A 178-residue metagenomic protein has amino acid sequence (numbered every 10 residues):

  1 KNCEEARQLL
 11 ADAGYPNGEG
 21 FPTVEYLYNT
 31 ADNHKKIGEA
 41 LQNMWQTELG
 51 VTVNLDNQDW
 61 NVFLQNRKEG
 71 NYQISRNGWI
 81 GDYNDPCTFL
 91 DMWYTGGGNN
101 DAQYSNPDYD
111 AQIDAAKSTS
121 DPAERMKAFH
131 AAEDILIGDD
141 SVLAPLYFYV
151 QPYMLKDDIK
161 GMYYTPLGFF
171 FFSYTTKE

Functional and structural regions predicted by a protein language model:
K1-N43, T47, D108, A131 (+1 more regions): Append "and occasionally in soluble cytosolic enzymes with long acidic Gly/Pro-rich linkers
E19-T23, E48-T52, G70-I74, D139-V142: Loop/turn elements at helix/coil->beta-strand transitions in domains of secreted/extracellular proteins
T23, Q58-D59, I80: Residue-level "edge-of-site" marker
Y28, T52-D59: Short beta-strand-to-loop elements that line the ligand-binding cleft of bilobed periplasmic-binding protein-like
D32-N43, L64-E178: Detector for C-terminal structural segments
